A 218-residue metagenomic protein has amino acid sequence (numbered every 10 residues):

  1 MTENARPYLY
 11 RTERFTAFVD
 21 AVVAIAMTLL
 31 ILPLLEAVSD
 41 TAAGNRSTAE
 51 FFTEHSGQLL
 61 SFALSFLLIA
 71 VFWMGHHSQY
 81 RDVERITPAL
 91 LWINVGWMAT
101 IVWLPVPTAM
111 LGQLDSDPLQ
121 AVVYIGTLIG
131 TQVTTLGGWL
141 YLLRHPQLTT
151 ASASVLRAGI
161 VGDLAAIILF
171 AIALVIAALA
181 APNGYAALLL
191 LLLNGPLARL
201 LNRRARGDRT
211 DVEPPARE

Functional and structural regions predicted by a protein language model:
M1-E218: Multi-pass alpha-helical transmembrane bundle typical of ion/small-solute transporters and intramembrane aspartyl
